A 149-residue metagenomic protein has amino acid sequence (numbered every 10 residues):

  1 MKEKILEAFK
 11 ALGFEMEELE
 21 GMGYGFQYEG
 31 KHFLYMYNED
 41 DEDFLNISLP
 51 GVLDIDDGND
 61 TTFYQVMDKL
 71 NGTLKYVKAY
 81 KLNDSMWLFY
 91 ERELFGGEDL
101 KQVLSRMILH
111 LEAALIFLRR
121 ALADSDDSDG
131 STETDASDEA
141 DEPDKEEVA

Functional and structural regions predicted by a protein language model:
M1-L34, Y80-K81: Charge-rich, low-complexity N-terminal segments
G23-G25, E42-L45, M86-W87: Hydrophobic residues embedded in beta-strands of well-ordered beta-sheets
E29-N59: Long, continuous compositionally biased terminal/linker segments
L34-Y35, E93, E112-I116, G130: Alpha-helix boundary/capping detector
S48-F89: Short, internal acidic amphipathic alpha-helical interface segments that mediate docking to partner proteins
F63-G72, G96-D126: Ampiphathic alpha-helical segments that act as solvent-exposed interaction surfaces
F89-G96: A short small-residue
L122-A149: Short, highly charged C-terminal tails/helix-capping segments
